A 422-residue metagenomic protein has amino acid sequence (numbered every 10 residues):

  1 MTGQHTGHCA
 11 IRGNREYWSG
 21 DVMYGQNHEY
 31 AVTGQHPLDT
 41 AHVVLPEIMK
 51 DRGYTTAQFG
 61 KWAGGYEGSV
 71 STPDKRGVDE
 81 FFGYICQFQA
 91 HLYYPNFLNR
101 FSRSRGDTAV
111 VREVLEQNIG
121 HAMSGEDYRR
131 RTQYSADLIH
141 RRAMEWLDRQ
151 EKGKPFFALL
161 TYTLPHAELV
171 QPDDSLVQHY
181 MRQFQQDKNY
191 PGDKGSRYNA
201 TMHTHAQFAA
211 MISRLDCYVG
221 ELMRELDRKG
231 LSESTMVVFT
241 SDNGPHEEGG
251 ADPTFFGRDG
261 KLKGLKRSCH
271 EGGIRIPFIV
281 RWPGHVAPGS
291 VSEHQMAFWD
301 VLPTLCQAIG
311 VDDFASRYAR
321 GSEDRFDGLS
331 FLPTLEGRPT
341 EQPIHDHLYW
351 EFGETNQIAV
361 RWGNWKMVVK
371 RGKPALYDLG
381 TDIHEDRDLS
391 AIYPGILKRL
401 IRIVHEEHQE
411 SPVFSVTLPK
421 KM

Functional and structural regions predicted by a protein language model:
M1-V44, I48-Y54, G68, R76-E80 (+1 more regions): Active-site segment of extracytoplasmic enzymes that catalyze sulfate/phosphate-ester chemistry
C9-R15, V22, W62-G64, G68-S71 (+6 more regions): Active-site-proximal cap/lid insertion segments
Q35-L38, K266-E271, L348-E351, Q357: Short Gly/Pro-enriched turn/cap motifs at secondary-structure boundaries
L45, K61, V301, F331: Short active-site alpha-helical segment characteristic of glycosyltransferases and processive polysaccharide synthases
P46, W146, N356-V368: Short, surface-exposed beta-strand/loop micro-motifs that present aromatic residues
T55, E225, K366: Residue-level detector of anion-binding/catalytic polar loops
V70-D74, T340, I358-A359: Short glycine-biased active-site loop of nucleotidyltransferases that positions the nucleotide triphosphate and helps
